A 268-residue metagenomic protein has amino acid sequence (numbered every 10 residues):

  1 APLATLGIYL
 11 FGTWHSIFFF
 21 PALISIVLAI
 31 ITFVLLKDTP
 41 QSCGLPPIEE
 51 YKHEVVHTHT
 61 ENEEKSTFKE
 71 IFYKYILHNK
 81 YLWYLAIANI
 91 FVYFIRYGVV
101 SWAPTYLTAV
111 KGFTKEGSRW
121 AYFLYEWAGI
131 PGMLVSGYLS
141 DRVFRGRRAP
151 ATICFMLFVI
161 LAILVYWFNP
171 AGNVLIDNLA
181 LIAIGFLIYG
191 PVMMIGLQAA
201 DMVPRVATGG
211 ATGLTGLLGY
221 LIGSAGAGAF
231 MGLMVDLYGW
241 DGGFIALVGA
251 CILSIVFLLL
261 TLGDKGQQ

Functional and structural regions predicted by a protein language model:
A1-Q41: Helix-loop-helix hairpin linking two adjacent transmembrane segments in secondary transporters
Y9-L23, R147, M231-C251: A membrane-interface helix-boundary motif in multi-pass transporters
C43-L85, V110: Juxtamembrane intracellular "pre-TM" segments in multi-pass secondary transporters
Y75-L134, V192, S224-M231: Extracytoplasmic gate region of multi-pass secondary transporters
L134-G146, V235: Helix-to-loop junctions at the C-terminal end of transmembrane segments in multipass secondary transporters
R142-M156: Cytoplasmic membrane-interface "Motif A"-like loop-to-helix N-cap segments of 12-TM Major Facilitator Superfamily
L157-A171: C-terminal ends and interior cores of transmembrane alpha-helices in multi-pass membrane transporters/permeases
R205-L237: A late C-terminal transmembrane helix in Major Facilitator Superfamily
